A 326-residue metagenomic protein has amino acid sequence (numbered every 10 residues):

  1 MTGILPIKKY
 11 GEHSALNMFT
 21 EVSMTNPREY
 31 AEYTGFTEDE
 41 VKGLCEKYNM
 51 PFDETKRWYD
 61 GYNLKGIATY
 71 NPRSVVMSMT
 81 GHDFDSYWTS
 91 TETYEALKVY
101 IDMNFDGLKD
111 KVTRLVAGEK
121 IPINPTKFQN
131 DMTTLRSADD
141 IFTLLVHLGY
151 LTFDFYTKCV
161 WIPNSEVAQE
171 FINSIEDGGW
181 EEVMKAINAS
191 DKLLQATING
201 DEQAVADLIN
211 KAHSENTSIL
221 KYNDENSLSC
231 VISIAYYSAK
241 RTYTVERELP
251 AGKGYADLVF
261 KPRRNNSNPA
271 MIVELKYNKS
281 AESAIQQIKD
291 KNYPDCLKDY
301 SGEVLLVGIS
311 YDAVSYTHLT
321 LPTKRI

Functional and structural regions predicted by a protein language model:
M1-S218: Phosphate-binding site recognition
P6-E12, W161, A168-Q169, G252-A256 (+3 more regions): Flexible loop/turn segments at secondary-structure boundaries
H213-E246: Acidic-basic catalytic patches of nuclease active cores, encompassing PD-(D/E)XK and other metal-cofactor nuclease
I232, A256-F260, P269-Y277, K291: Conserved catalytic cores of phosphodiester-cleaving nucleases, focusing on short active-site segments
A235, K240-N266: Active-site metal-binding core of divalent-cation-utilizing nuclease and nuclease-like domains
Y277-P294: Mg2+/Mn2+-dependent nuclease catalytic core
P294-S301: Arginine/glycine-rich "motif VI" loop of SF2 helicases in the C-terminal RecA-like domain
T317-T323: Conserved small/polar residues in nucleotide/adenosyl-binding loops
